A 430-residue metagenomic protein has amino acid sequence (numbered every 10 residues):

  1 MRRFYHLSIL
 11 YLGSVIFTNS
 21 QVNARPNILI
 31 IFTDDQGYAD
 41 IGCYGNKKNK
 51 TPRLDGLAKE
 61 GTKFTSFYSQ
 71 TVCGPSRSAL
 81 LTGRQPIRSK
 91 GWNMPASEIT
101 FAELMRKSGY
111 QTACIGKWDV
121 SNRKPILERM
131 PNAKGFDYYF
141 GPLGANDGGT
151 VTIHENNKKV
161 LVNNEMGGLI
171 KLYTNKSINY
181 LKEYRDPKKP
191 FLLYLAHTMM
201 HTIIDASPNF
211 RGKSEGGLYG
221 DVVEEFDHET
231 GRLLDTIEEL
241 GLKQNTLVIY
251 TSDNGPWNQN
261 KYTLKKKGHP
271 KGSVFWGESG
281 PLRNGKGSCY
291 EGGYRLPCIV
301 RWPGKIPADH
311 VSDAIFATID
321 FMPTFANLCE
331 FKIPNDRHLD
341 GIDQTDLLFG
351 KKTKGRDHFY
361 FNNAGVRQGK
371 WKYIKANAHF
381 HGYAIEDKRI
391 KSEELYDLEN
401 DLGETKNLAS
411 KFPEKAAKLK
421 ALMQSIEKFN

Functional and structural regions predicted by a protein language model:
R2-Y5, S20-E394, L398-N430: Formylglycine-dependent sulfatase
L7-V15: Bacterial N-terminal signal peptides
